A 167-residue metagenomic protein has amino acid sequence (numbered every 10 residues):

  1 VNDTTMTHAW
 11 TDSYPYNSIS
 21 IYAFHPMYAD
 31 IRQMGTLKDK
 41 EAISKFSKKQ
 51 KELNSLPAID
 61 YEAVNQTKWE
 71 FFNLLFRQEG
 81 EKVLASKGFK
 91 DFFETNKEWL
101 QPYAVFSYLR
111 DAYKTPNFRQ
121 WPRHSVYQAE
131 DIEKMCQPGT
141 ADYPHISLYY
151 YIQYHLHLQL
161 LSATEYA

Functional and structural regions predicted by a protein language model:
V1-Y166: Acidic/aromatic-lined carbohydrate-recognition and catalytic surfaces of CAZymes acting on diverse glycans
